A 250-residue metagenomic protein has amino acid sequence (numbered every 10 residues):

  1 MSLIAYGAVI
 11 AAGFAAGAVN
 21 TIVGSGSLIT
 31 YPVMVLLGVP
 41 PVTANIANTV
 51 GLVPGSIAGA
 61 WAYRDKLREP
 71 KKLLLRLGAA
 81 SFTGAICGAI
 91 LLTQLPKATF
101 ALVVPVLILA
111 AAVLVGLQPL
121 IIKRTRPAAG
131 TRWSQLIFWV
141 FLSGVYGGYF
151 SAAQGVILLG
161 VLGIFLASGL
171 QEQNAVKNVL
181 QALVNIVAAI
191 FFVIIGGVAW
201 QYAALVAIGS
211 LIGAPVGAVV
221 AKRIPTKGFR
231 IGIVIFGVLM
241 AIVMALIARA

Functional and structural regions predicted by a protein language model:
M1-P40, T125-N174, A204: Selected transmembrane alpha-helices and immediately adjacent juxtamembrane segments of polytopic inner-membrane
Y6, T49, V104-I108, A112 (+4 more regions): Residues within membrane-spanning alpha-helices of integral membrane proteins, especially the hydrophobic core/packing
L36, A89, T93, L102 (+4 more regions): Transmembrane helix-loop junction
V39-T49, K71-R76, A167-N178: Membrane-interface alpha-helices at helix entry/exit sites of multi-pass transporters
I46-T99, N185-G228, G232-I235: Selective hydrophobic functional segments
I57-R68, V106-A129, L239-A250: Transmembrane helix exit motif
L142-A152, A188-G196, A203, M240-A250: Hydrophobic alpha-helical transmembrane segments in multi-pass integral membrane proteins
